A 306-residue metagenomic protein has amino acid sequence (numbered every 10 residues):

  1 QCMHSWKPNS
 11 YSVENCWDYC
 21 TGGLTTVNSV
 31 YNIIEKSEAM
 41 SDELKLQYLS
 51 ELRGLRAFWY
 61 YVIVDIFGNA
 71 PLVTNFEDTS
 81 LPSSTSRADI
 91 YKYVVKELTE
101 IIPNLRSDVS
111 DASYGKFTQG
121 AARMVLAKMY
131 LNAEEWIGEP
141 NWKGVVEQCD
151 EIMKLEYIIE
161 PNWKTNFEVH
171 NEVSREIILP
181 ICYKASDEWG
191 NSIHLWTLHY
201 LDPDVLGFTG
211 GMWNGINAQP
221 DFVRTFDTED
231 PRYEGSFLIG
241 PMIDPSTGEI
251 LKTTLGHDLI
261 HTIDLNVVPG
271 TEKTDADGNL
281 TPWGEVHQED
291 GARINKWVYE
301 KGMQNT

Functional and structural regions predicted by a protein language model:
Q1, L98-E100, K116-T281: An aromatic- and glycine-enriched ligand-binding surface/loop that stacks and positions planar moieties
Q1-F67, L81-K92, L98-A112, A292 (+1 more regions): Conserved, well-structured interaction surfaces
P8, S12-G23, L44, V64 (+7 more regions): Extracytoplasmic/periplasmic, Sec-exported soluble proteins
D42, S50-R53, G120, V125 (+2 more regions): Short alpha-helical segments used as structural interaction elements across diverse proteins
Y61, L72, H194: Short, electropositive, low-hydrophobicity segments enriched in small/polar residues
V64-P71, V109, N132-E139: Short coil/turn linking the two alpha-helices of tandem helical-hairpin repeats
T74-E77: Outer-membrane beta-barrel translocator domains and adjoining extracellular loop/strand segments of Gram-negative
L265-T306: Active-site beta-strand/loop architecture of penicillin-binding DD-peptidases
